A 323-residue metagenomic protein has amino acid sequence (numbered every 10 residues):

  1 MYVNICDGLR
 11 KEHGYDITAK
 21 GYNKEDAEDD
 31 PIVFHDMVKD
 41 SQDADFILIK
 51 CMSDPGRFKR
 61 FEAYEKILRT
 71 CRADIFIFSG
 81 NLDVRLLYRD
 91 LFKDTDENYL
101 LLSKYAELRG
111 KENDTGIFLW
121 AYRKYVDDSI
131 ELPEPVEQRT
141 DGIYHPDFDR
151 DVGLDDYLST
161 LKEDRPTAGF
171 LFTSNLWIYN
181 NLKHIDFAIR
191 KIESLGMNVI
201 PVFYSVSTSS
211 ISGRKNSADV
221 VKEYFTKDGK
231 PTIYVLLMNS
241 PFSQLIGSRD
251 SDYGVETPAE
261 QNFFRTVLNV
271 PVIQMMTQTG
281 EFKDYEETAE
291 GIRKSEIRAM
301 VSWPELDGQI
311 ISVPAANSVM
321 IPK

Functional and structural regions predicted by a protein language model:
M1-K323: An N-terminal assembly and electron-transfer interface module characteristic of large anaerobic redox and radical
